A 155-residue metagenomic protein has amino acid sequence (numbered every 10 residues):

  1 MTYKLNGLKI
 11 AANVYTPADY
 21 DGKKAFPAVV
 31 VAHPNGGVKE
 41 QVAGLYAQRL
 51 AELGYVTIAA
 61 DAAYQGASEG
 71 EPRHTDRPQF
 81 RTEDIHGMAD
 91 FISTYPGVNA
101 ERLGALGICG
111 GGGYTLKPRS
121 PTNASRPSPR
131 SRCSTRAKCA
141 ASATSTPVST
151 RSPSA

Functional and structural regions predicted by a protein language model:
M1-P27: N-terminal cap/lid segment of alpha/beta-hydrolase-fold proteins
F26, V31-V38: Active-site glycine-rich loops that stabilize anionic/oxyanionic intermediates across multiple enzyme folds
G36-Q48, A62: The serine-hydrolase catalytic nucleophile loop
Q41, Y64-D76: Glycine-rich "HGGG/HGxG" loop immediately N-terminal to the catalytic nucleophile of the alpha/beta-hydrolase
V42, T75-P96: Alpha/beta-hydrolase active-site loop
R49-E69: Conserved alpha/beta-hydrolase
P96-C109: Alpha/beta-hydrolase fold nucleophile elbow
G104, L116-A155: Alpha/beta-hydrolase-fold enzymes
